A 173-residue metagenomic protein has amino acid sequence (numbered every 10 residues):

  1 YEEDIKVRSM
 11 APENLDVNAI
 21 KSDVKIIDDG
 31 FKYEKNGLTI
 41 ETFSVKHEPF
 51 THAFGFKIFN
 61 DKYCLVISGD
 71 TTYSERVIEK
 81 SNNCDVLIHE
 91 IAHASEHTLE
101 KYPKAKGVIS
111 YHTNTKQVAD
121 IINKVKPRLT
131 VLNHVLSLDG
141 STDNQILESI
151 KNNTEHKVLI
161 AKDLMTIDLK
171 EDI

Functional and structural regions predicted by a protein language model:
Y1-L65, N144-I173: Binuclear metal-dependent hydrolase catalytic cores
K46-P49, D70-S74: Short beta->alpha connector loops
G55, K62-C64, T72-M165: Cap/insert and terminal regions of metallo-dependent hydrolase folds
